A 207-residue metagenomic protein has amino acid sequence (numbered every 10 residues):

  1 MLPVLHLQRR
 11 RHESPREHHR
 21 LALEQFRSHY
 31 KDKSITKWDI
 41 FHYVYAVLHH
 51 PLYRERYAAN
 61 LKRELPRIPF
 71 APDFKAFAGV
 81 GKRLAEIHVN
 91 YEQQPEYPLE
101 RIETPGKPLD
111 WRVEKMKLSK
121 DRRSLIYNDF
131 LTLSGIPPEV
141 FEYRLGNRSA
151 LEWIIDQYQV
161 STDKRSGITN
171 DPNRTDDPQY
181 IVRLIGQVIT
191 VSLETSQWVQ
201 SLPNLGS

Functional and structural regions predicted by a protein language model:
M1-S207: Sequence-level detector for compositionally biased, low-complexity segments
